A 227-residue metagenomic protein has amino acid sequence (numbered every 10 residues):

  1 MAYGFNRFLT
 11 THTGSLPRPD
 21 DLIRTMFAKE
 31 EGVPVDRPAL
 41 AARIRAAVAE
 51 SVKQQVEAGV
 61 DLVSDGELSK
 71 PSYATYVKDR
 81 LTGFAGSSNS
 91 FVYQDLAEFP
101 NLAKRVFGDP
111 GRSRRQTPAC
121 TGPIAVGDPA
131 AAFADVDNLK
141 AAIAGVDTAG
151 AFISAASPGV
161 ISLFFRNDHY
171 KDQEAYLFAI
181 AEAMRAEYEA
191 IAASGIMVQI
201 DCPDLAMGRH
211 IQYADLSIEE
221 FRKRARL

Functional and structural regions predicted by a protein language model:
M1-L227: Domain-level signal for soluble alpha/beta catalytic cores
